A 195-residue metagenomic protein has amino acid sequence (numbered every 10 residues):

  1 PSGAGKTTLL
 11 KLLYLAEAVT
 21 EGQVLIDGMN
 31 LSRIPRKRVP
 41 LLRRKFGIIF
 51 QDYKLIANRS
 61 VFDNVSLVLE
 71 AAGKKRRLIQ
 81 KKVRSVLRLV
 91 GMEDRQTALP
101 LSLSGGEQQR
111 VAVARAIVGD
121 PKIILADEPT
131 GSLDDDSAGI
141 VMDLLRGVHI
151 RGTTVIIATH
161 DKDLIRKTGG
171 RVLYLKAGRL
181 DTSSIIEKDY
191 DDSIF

Functional and structural regions predicted by a protein language model:
Y14: Helix-to-loop junction immediately C-terminal to a conserved catalytic motif
G22-N30: Conserved ABC transporter NBD signature motif
R59-S66: Short coil-to-helix segment of the ABC ATPase nucleotide-binding domain corresponding to the Q-loop/switch region
L99-L103, E107-Q109: Conserved ABC ATPase signature
V118-K122: A short, proline-enriched helix->beta-strand linker immediately N-terminal to the Walker B motif in ABC-type P-loop
I124-D127: Catalytic Walker B motif of ABC-type/P-loop ATPase nucleotide-binding domains
D135-S137: Helix N-cap at the start of a conserved alpha-helix in ABC-type nucleotide-binding domains
